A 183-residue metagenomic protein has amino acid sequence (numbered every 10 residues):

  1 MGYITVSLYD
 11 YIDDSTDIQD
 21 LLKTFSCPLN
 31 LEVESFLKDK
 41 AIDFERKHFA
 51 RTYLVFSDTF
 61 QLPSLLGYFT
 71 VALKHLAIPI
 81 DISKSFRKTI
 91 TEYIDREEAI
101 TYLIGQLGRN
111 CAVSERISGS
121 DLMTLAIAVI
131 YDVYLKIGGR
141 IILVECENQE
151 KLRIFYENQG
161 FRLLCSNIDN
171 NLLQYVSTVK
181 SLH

Functional and structural regions predicted by a protein language model:
M1-E115, T124, A128-L143, E147 (+1 more regions): Non-catalytic substrate-recognition and accessory regions of acyl/acetyltransferase enzymes
